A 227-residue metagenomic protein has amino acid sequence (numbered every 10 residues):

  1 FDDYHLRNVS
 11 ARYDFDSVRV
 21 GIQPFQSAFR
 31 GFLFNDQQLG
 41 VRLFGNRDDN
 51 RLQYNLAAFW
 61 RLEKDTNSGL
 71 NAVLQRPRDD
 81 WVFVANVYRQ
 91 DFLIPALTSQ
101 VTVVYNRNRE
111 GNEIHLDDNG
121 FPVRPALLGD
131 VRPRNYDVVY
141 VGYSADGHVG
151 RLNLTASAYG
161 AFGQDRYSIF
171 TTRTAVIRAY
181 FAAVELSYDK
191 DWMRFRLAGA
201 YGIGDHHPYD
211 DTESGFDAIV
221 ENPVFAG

Functional and structural regions predicted by a protein language model:
Y4: A short, amphipathic alpha-helix used for macromolecular contacts
N8, R12-V18, F25-E213: Signature for the C-terminal beta-barrel architecture of outer-membrane proteins
D210-G227: Flexible glycine-rich, low-complexity coil/linker segments exposed to the extracellular/periplasmic environment
